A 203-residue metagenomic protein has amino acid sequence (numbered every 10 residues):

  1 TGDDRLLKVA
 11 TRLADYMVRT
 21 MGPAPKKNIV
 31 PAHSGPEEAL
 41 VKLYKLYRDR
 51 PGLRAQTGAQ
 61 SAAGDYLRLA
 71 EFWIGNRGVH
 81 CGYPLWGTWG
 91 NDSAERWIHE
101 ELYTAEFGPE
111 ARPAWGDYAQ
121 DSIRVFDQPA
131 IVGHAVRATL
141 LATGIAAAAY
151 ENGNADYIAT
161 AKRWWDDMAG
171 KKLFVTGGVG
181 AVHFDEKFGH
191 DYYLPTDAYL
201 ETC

Functional and structural regions predicted by a protein language model:
T1-C203: Glycan-recognition and catalytic cores of secretory/periplasmic carbohydrate-active enzymes
